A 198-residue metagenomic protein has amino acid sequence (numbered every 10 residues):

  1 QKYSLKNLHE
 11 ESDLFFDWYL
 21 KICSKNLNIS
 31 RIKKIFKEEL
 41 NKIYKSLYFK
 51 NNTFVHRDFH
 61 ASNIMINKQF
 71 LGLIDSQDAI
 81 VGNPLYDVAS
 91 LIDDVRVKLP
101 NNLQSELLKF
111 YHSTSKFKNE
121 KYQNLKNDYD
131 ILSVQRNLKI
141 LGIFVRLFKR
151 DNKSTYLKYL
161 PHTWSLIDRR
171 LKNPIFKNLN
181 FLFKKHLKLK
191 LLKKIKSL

Functional and structural regions predicted by a protein language model:
Q1-H56, M65-N67, L73, I131 (+1 more regions): ATP-dependent phospho-/nucleotidyl transfer catalytic cores
D13-C23, P84-N119, I131-D151, T163-L171: Active-site activation/catalytic loop segments of kinase-like enzymes and analogous catalytic loops in related
F59: Hydrophobic HxD+1 residue recognition
I64, V81-N83: Conserved protein kinase catalytic core
D75-A79: Activation of the activation-loop gatekeeper triad in protein kinase-fold domains
N119-N127: Histidine/acidic-rich helix-loop-helix segments that form or flank divalent-metal centers in metalloenzyme catalytic
G142-L198: ATP/Mg2+ or Mg2+-diphosphate-binding catalytic cores that bind nucleotide phosphates or diphosphates via glycine-rich
